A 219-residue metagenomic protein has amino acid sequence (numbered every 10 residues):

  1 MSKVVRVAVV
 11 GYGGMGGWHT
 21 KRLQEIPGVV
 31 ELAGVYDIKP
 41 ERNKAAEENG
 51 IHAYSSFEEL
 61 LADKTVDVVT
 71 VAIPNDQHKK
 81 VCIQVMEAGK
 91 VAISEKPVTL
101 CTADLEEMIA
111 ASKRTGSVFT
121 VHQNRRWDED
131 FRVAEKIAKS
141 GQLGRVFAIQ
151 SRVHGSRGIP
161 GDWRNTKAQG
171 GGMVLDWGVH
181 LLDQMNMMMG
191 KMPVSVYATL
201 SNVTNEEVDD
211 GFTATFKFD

Functional and structural regions predicted by a protein language model:
M1-N49, N186: N-terminal Rossmann-like dinucleotide-binding module
R6, E31-L32, T65-D67, V91 (+1 more regions): Structural signature of beta-strand start/N-cap positions in the alpha/beta core of ABC transporter nucleotide-binding
H19, I38, I51-A111: Beta-loop-alpha module in the N-terminal Rossmann-like domain of NAD(P)-dependent dehydrogenases, especially those
G34, V68, A148: Short, Asp-centered acidic motifs that coordinate Mg2+ and/or phosphate in catalytic or ligand-binding sites
Q77, P97, T120-W127: Rossmann-like NAD(P)(H) cofactor-binding subdomain of soluble oxidoreductases
V118, R125-N205: Predominantly a Rossmann-like dinucleotide-binding segment in NAD(P)-dependent oxidoreductases
E207-F212: A short, glycine/Asx- and small/polar-enriched loop/turn that sits immediately N-terminal to a beta-strand
A214-D219: Active-site beta-strand termini and strand-to-loop segments that position acidic
